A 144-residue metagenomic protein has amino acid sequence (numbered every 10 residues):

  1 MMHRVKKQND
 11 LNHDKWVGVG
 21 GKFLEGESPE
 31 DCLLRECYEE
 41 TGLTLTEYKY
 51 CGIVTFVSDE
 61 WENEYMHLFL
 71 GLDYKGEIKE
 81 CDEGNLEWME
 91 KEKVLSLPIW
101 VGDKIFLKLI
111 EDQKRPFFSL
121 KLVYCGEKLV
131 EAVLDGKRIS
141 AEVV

Functional and structural regions predicted by a protein language model:
M1-V17, L45, K49: N-terminal strand-loop-strand
K7, T55, E127: Residues that form or immediately flank small-molecule/cofactor binding pockets and catalytic motifs
G20: A short acidic, glycine-rich active-site loop that binds or catalyzes chemistry on phosphate/adenosine moieties
F23-T46, F56-I110, A132-V144: Unchanged
G52: Catalytic phosphate/metal-binding cores of nucleic-acid and nucleotide-processing enzymes, i.e., regions that mediate
I110-E131: Short, active-site-adjacent segments that bind or coordinate small-molecule cofactors and metal centers
